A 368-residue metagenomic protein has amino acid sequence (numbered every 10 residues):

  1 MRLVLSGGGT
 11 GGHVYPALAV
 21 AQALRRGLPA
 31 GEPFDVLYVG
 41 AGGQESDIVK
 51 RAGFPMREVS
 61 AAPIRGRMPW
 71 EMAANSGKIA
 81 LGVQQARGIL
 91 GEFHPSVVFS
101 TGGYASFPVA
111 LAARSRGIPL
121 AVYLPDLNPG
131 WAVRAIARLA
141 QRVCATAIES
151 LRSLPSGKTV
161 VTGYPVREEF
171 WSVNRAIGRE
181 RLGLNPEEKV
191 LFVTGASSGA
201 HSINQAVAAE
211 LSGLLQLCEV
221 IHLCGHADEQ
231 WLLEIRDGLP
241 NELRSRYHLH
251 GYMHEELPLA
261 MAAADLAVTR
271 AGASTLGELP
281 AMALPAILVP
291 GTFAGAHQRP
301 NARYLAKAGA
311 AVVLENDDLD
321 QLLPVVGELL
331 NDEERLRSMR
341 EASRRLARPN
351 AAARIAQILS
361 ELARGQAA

Functional and structural regions predicted by a protein language model:
L3-G8, E32-K78, H226, L314-N316: Conserved nucleotide-sugar phosphate-binding/catalytic loop shared by glycosyltransferases and other
R26, Q44, I48, R175-E180 (+3 more regions): Donor-nucleotide binding loops and adjacent catalytic segments primarily of GT-B fold Leloir glycosyltransferases
M68-V97: An amphipathic, basic-hydrophobic alpha-helix
P95-V97, H250, M261-T275, L284: Acidic donor-binding loop of glycosyltransferase active sites
R114-A176: Active-site-proximal region of nucleotide-activated glycan assembly enzymes, centered on histidine/acidic-rich loops
A308-G309, D318-E334: C-terminal "capping" alpha-helix adjacent to the active site of nucleotide-linked donor transferases in cell-envelope
R335-P349: A short, well-ordered alpha-helix in the C-terminal region of glycosyltransferases
R348-A368: C-terminal alpha-helical cap of glycosyltransferases
